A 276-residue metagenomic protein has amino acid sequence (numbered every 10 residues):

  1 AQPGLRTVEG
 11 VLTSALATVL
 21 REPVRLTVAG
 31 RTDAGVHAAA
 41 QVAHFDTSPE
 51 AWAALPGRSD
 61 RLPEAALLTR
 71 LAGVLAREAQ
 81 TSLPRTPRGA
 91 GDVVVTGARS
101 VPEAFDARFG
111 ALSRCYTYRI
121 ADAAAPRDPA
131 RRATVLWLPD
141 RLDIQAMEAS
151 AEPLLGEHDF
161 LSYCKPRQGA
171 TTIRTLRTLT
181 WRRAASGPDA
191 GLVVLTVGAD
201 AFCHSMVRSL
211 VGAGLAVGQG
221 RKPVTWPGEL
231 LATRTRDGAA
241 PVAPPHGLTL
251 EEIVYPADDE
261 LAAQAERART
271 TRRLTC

Functional and structural regions predicted by a protein language model:
A1-C276: Structured-RNA-binding interfaces characteristic of tRNA pseudouridine synthases
